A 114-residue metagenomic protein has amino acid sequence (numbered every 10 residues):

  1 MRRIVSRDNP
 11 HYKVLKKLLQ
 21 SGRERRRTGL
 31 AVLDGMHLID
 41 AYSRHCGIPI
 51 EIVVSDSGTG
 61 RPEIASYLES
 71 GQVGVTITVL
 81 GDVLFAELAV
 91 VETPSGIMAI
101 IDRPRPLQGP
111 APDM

Functional and structural regions predicted by a protein language model:
M1-Y67: Boundary-proximal intrinsically disordered activation/regulatory segments immediately upstream of a helical core
V14-K17, E87, I100: Residue-level recognition of specific faces of alpha-helices
L30, I50-I52, T76-T78, S95-A99 (+1 more regions): Structural motif
M36, D56, L80-D82, I101-R103: Fold-independent oxyanion-binding glycine-rich loops and adjacent beta-strand/coil segments at enzyme active sites
I39-D40, G60, A86, R105-L107: Glycine-rich nucleotide phosphate-binding loop and flanking beta-alpha elements of Rossmann-like dinucleotide-binding
R44, Q72, V83, D102 (+1 more regions): RNA substrate-binding interface of SAM-dependent RNA methyltransferases
L68-V90: A glycine-rich helix N-cap at a beta->alpha junction
E92-P112: Acidic/glycine-rich phosphate/pyrophosphate-binding loops and surrounding catalytic core that coordinate Mg2+
